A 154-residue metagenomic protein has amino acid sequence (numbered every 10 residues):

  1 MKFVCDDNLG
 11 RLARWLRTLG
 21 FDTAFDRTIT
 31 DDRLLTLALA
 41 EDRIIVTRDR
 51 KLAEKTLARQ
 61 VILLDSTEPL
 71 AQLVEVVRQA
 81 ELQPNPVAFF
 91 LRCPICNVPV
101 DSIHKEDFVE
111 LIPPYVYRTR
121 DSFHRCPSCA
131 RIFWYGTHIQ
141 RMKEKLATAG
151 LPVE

Functional and structural regions predicted by a protein language model:
M1-A88: Long, charged N-terminal interaction/targeting segments
M1-L19, S122, Y135-E154: Extended interfacial segments that mediate partner engagement and assembly in macromolecular machines
V46-T47, R125-C126, F133-W134: Short hydrophobic-aromatic micro-motifs
A88-L91, D121: Disulfide-bonded cysteine motifs in exported proteins
F89-F90, V100, E106-V109: SIR2/sirtuin NAD+-dependent deacylase catalytic core
C93-C96, C126-C129: Short cysteine-rich clusters marking metal-coordination/redox-active sites
V98-S102, W134: Short functional micro-motifs and their immediate structural scaffolds
E110-F123: Short linker/helix segments within small regulatory modules
